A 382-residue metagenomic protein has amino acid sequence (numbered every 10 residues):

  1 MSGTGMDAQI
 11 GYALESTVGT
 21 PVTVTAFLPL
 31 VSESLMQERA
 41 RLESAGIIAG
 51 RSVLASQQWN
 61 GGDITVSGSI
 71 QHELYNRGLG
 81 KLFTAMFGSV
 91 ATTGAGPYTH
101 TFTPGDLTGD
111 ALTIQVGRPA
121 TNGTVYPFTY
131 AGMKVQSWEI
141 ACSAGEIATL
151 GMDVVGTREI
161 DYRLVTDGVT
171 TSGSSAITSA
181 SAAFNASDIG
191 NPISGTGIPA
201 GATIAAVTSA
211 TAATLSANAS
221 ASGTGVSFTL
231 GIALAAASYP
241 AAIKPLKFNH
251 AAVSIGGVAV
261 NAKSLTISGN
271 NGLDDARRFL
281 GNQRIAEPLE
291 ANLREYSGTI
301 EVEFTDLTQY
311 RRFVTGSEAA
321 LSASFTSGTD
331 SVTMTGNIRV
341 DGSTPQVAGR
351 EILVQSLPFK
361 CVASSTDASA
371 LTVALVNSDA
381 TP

Functional and structural regions predicted by a protein language model:
M1-T170, S179-S194, A202-A205, A212-P382: Signature of extracytoplasmic/envelope-associated structural regions
I198: Short alpha-helical DNA-recognition segment
